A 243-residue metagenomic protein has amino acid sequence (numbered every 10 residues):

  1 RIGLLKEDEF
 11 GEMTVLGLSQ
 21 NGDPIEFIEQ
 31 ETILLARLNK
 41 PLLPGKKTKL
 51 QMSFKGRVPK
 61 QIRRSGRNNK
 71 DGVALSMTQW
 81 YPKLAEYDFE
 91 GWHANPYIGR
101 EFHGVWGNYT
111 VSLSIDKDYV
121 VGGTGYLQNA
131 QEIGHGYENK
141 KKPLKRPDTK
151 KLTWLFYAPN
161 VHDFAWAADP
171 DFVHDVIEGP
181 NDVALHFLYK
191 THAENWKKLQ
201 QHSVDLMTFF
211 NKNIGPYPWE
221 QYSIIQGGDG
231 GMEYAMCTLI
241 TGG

Functional and structural regions predicted by a protein language model:
R1, K55-Y109, D175: Glycine/proline-rich low-complexity spacer/linker segments in large multi-domain proteins
I2-G72, L144-D148: A surface-exposed beta-strand-loop module
V15, S19, K55-R57, W80 (+2 more regions): Generic hydrophobic, helix-prone segments enriched in Leu/Val/Ile
S19, T48, S53, S65 (+5 more regions): Generic serine detector
L34-L38, G72-S76, T153-A158, H186: Generic recognition of long tandem-repeat/solenoid scaffolds
A36, V58, W80-Y81, Y222-I225: Long, contiguous hydrophobic alpha-helical segments, chiefly transmembrane helices and signal peptides
P44, M77-W80, M232: Secondary-structure capping and boundary motifs in well-ordered enzyme cores
K83-G91, G99-G243: Hydrophobic helix-coil surface modules that form long, contiguous segments used for peptide/substrate interaction
